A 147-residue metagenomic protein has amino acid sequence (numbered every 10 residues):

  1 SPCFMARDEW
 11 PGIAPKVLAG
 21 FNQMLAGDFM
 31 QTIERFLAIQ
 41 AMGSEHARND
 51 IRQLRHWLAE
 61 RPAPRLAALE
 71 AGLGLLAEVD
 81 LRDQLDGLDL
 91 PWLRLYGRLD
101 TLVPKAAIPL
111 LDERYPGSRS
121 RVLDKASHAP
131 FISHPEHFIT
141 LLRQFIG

Functional and structural regions predicted by a protein language model:
S1-G27, A68: Flexible "cap/lid" loop of the alpha/beta hydrolase fold
P2-C3, L102, A129: A short, conserved beta-strand element in the Rossmann-like catalytic core that flanks the donor/metal-binding loop
G27-Q84: Conserved alpha/beta-hydrolase catalytic His-Asp/Glu region
D86-D89, R114-Y115: Short, conserved loop/helix-junction motifs that constitute active-site signature segments in enzyme catalytic cores
L88, R94-Y96, D100: Short beta-strand/loop motif that positions the catalytic acidic residue of the alpha/beta-hydrolase fold
T101-A107: Conserved alpha/beta-hydrolase "acid-adjacent" motif
P109-L110, E136: Active-site phosphate/pyrophosphate- and oxyanion-stabilizing loops and adjacent acidic/basic residues in soluble
P116-G147: Catalytic active-site module of serine/aspartate enzymes centered on a nucleophile-bearing elbow/loop
